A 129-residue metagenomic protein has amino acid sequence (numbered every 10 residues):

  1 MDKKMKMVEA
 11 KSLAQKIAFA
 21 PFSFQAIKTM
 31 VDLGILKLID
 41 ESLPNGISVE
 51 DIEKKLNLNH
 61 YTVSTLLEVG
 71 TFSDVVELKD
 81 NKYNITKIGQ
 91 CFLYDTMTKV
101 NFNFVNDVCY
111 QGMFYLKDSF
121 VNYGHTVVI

Functional and structural regions predicted by a protein language model:
D2-K4, A10-P44, K54-N57, Y61-I129: Conserved Class I S-adenosyl-L-methionine-dependent methyltransferase catalytic core
E50: Residues within the helices of the helix-turn-helix
